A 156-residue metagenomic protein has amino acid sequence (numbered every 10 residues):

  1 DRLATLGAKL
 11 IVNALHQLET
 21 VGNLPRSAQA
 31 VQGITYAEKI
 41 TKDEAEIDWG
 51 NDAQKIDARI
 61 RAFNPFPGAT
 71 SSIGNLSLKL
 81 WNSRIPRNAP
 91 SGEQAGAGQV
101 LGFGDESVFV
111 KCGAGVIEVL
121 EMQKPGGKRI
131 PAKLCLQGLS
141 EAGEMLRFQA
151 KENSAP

Functional and structural regions predicted by a protein language model:
D1, N13-H16, E38, A58-R61 (+1 more regions): Generic alpha-helical structural context detector
D1-S27: Conserved anion/nucleotide-ligand pocket segment
T20-Q32, R147-S154: Short, flexible loop/turn segments with low-complexity composition
P25-Y36, A45-I47, I60: Anionic-ligand binding region
T41-D43: A contiguous loop/helix-start segment that scaffolds small-molecule binding in enzyme catalytic cores
A45-P156: An anion-binding loop in the catalytic cleft
